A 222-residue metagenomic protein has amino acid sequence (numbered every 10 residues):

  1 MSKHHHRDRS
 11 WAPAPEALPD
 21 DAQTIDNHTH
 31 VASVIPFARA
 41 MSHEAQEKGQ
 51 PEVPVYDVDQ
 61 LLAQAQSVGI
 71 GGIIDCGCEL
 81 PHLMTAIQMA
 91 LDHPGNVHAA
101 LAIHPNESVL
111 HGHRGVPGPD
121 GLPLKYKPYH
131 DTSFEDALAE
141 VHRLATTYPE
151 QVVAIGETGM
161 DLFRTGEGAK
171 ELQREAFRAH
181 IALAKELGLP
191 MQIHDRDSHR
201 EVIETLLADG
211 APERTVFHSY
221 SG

Functional and structural regions predicted by a protein language model:
M1-G222: Mid-domain alpha/beta scaffold segments of enzyme catalytic cores
